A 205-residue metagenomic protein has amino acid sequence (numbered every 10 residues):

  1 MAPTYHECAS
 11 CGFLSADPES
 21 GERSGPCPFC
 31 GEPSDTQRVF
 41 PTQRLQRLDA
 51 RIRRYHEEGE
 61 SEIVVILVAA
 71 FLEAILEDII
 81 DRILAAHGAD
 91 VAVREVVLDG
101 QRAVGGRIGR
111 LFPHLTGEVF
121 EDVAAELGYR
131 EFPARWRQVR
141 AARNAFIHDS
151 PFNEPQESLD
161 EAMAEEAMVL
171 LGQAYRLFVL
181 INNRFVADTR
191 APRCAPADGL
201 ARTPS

Functional and structural regions predicted by a protein language model:
M1-I63, T203-P204: Charged alpha-helical initiation segments
E19, R38, I79, I83 (+3 more regions): Short amphipathic alpha-helical interaction/hinge segments
R38, T42, E58-V65, A69 (+4 more regions): Amphipathic, non-membrane alpha-helical segments in soluble helical-bundle scaffolds
A50-R51, L67, A142, M163: Short, hydrophobic/aromatic alpha-helical segments in well-folded domains
R53, E60-I83: Short, hydrophobic, well-ordered secondary-structure elements
Y55-E58, R82, A86-D90, A174-L177 (+2 more regions): Surface-exposed polar/charged interaction patches
D81-G128, P155-A162: Short, charged amphipathic alpha-helical segments flanked by flexible coils
D122-L200: Charge-enriched, short contiguous segments at helix-coil
